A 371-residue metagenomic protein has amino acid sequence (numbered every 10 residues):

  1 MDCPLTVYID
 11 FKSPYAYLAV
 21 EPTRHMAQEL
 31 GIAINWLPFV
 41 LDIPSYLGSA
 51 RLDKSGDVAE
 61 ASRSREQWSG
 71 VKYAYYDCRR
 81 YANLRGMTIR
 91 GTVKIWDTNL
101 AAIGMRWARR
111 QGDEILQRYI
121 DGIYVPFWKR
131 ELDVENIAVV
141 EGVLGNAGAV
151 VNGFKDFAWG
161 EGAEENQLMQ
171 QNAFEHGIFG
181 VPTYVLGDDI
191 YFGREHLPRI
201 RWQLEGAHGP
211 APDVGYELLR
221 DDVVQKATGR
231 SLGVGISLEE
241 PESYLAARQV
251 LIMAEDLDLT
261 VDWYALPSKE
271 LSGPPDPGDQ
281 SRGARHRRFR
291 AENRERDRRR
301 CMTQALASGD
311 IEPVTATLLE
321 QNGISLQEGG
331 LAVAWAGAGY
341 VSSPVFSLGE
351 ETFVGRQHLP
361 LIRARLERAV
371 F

Functional and structural regions predicted by a protein language model:
C3-L30, D113, R118, G122-G235 (+2 more regions): C-terminal cap of thioredoxin/glutaredoxin-like
D10, R65-W68, D156, G160 (+2 more regions): Charge-dense, low-complexity intrinsically disordered segments
L18-P126, L245-N322: Structural alpha/beta surface segment adjacent to cysteine/selenocysteine redox centers across thiol/disulfide enzymes
